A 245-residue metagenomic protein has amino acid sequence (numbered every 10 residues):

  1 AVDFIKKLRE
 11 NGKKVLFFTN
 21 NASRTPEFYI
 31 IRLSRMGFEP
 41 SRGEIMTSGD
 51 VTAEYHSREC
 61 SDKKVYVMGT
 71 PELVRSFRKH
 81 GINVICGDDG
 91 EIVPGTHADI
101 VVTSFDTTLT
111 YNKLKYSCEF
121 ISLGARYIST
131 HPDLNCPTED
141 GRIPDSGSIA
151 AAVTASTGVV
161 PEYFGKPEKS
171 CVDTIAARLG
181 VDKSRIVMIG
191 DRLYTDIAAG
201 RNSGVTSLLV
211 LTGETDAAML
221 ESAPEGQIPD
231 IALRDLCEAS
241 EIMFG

Functional and structural regions predicted by a protein language model:
V2-D3, K7-E10, R24-M46, A53-G245: Asp-based, Mg2+/Mn2+-dependent phosphohydrolase catalytic module
N21: Conserved phosphate/oxyanion-binding catalytic-loop motifs
